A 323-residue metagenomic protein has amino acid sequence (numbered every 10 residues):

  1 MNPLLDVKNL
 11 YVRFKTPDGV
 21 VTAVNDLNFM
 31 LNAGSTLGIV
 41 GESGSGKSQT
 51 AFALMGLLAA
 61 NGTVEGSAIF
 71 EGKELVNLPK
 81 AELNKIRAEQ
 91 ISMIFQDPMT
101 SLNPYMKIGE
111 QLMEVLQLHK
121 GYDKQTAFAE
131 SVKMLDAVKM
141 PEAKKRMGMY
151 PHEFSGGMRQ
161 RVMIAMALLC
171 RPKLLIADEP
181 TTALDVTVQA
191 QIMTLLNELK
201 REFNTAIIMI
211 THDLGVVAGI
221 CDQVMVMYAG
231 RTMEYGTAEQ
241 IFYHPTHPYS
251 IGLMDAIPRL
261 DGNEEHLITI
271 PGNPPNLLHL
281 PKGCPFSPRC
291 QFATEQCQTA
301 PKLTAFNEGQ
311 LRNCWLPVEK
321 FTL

Functional and structural regions predicted by a protein language model:
P3, P141-K144, T237-L323: Short catalytic/signature loops enriched in Gly
L57, I176-P180, L184-E265: P-loop NTP-binding/switch modules centered on Walker-like glycine-rich loops
V64-E74: Conserved ABC transporter NBD signature motif
E74, Q125-K145, M254: Conserved ABC ATPase "signature" region
L75-S92, L118, Q240-P245, P275-P281: ABC ATPase NBD coupling module
L169-K173: A short, proline-enriched helix->beta-strand linker immediately N-terminal to the Walker B motif in ABC-type P-loop
